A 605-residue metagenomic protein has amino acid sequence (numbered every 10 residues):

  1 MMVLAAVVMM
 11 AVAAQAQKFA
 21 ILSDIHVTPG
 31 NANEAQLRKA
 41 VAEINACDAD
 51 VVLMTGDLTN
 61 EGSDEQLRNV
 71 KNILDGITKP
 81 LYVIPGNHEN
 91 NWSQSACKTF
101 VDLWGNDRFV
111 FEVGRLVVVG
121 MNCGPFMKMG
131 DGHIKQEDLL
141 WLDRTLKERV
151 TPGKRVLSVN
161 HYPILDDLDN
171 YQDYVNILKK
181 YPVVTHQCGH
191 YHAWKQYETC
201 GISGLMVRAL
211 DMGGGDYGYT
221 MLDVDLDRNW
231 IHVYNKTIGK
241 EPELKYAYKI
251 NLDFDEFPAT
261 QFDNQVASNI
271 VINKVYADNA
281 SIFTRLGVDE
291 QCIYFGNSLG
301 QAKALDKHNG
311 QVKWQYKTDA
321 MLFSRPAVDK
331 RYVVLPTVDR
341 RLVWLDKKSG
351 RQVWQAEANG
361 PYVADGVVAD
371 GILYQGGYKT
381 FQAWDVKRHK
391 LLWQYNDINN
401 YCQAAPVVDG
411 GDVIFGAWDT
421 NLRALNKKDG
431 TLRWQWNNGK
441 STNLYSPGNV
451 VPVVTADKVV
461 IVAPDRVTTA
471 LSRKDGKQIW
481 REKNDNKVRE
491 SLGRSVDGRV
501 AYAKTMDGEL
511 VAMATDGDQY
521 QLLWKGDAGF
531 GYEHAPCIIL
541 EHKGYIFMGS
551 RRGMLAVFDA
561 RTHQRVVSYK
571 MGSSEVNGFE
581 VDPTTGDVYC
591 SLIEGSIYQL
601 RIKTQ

Functional and structural regions predicted by a protein language model:
A13-N69: N-terminal active-site segment of His-dependent metallophosphoesterases
D64-K154, D173-T185, K195-M206, G213-V224: Extended active-site neighborhood of metal-dependent phosphoesterases/phosphodiesterases
K195, I202-N264: Binuclear metal-dependent phosphoesterase catalytic core
Q265-G287, W314-D329, Q352-A369, Y378 (+6 more regions): Extracytoplasmic beta-rich repeat domains
N297-S298, T337-V338, G376-Y378, A417-W418 (+4 more regions): Structural signature of WD-repeat beta-propellers
D306-G310, D346-G350, D385-H389, N426-G430 (+4 more regions): Short loop/turn segments that connect beta-strands within beta-propeller blades
